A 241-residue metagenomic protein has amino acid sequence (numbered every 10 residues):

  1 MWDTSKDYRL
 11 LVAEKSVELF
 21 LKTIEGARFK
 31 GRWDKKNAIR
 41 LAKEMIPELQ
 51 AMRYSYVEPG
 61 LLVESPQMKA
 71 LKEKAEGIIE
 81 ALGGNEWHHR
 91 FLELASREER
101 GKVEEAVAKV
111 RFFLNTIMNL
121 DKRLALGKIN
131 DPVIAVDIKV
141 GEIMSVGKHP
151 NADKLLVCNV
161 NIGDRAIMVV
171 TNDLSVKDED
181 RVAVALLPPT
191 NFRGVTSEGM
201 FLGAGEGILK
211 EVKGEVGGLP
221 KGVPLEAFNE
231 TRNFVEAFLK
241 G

Functional and structural regions predicted by a protein language model:
M1-G241: Phosphate-backbone binding interfaces of nucleic-acid-interacting proteins
